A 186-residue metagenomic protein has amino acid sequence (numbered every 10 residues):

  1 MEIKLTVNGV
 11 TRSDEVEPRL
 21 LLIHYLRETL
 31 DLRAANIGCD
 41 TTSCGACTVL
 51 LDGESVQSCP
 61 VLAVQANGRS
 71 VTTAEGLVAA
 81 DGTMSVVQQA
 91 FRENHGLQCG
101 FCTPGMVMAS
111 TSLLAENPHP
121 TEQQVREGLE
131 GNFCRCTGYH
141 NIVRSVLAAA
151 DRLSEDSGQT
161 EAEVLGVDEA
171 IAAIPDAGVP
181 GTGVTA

Functional and structural regions predicted by a protein language model:
M1-A186: Signature of N-terminal electron-transfer/Fe-S-associated modules in redox systems
